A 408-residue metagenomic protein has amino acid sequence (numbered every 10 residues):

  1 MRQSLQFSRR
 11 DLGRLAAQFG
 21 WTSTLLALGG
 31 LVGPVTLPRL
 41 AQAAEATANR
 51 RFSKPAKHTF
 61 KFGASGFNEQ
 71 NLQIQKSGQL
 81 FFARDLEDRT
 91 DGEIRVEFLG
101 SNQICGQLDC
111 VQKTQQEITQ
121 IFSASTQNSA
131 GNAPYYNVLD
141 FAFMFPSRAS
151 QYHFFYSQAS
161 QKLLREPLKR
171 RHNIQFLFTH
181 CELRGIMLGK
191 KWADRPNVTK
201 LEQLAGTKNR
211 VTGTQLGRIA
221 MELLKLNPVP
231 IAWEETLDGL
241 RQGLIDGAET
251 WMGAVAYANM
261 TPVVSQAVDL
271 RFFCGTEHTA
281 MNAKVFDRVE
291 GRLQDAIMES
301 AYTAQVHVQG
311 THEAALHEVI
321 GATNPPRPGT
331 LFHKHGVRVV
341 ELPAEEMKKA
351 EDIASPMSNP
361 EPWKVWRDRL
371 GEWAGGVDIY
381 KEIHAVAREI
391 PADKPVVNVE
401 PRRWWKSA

Functional and structural regions predicted by a protein language model:
R2-Q151, F176-A408: N-terminal secretory/targeting leader peptides
S150-E166: A gly/proline- and charged-residue-enriched helix-loop-helix capping module
R171: FAD-binding glycine-rich core of flavoenzymes that anchor FAD
